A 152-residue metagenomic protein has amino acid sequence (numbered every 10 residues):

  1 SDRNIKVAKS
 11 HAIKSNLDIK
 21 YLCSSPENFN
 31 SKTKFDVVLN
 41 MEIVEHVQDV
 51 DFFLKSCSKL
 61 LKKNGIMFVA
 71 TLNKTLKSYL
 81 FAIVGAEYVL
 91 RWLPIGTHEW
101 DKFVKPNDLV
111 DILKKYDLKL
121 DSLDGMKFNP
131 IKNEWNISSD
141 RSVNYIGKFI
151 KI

Functional and structural regions predicted by a protein language model:
S1-N28, F52: Class I SAM-dependent methyltransferase SAM/SAH-binding core
L39: A conserved beta-strand element that flanks and buttresses the S-adenosyl-L-methionine
I43: Hydrophobic adenine-recognition pocket in adenosine-nucleotide-binding enzymes
D51-I66: A short glycine-rich, Lys/Arg-flanked "PGG" loop and its adjoining helix->strand segment in the class I
I66-R91: Conserved class I S-adenosyl-L-methionine
T71, L90-D108: Acceptor-substrate binding/catalytic loop of class I
W100-L123: Short alpha-helix
N133-I152: Core SAM-dependent methyltransferase catalytic element
